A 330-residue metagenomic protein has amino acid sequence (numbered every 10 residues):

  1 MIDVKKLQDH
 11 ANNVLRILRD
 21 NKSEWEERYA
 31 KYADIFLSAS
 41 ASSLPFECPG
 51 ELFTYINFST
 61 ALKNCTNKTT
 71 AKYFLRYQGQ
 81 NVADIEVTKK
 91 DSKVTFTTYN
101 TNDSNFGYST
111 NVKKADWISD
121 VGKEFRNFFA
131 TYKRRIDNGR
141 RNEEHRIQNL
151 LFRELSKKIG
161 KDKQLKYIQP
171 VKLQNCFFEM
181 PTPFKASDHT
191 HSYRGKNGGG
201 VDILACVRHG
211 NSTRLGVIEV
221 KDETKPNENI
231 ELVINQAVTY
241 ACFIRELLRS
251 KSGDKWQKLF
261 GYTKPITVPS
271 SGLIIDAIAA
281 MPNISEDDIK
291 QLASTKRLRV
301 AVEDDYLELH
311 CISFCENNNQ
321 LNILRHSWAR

Functional and structural regions predicted by a protein language model:
M1-R330: Charged, terminal alpha-helix-loop-beta segments that serve as non-catalytic nucleic-acid engagement and/or assembly
